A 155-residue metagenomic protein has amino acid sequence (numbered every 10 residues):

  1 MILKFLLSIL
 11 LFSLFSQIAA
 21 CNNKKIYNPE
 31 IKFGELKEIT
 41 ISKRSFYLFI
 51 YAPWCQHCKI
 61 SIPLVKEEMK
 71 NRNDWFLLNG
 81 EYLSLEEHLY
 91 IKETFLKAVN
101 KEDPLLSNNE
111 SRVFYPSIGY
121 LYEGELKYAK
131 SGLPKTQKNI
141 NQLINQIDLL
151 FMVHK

Functional and structural regions predicted by a protein language model:
M1-C21: Classical Sec-dependent N-terminal signal peptides that target proteins to the secretory pathway
C21-K43, Q146-K155: N-terminal leader/targeting and pre-domain segments
E38-D74: Local sequence-structure signature of Cys/Sec-based thiol-disulfide redox active-site neighborhoods
L48-F49, F76-L78, S117-G119: Structural recognition of the beta-strand scaffold that forms the well-ordered cores of secreted hydrolase catalytic
P53-H57, E81-S84, L126, P134: Solvent-exposed loop/turn segments at secondary-structure junctions within structured extracellular/periplasmic domains
N73-A98: Thiol-based oxidoreductase modules, predominantly thioredoxin-like and allied folds used for disulfide exchange
N100-E110: Short, structured active-site "lid" loops
S111-K155: Non-catalytic, surface beta->alpha helical segment in thiol-disulfide oxidoreductase systems
